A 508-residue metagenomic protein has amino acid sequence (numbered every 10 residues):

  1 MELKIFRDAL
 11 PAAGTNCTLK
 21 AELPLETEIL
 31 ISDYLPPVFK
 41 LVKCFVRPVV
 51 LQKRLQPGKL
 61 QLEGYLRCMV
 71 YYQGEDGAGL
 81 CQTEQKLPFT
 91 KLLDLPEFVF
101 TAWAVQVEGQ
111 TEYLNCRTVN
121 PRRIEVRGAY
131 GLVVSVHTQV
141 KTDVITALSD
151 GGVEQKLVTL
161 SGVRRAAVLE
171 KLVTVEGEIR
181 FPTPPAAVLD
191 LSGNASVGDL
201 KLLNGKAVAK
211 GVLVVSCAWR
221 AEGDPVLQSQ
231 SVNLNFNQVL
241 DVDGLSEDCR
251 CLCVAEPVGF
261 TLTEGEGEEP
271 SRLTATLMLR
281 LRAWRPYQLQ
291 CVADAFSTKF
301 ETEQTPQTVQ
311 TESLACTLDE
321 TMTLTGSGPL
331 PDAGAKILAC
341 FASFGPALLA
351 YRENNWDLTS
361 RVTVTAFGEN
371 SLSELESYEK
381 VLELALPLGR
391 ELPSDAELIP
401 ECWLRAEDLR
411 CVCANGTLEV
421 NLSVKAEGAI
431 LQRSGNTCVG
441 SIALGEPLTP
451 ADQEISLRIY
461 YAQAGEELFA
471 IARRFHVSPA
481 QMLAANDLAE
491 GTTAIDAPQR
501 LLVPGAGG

Functional and structural regions predicted by a protein language model:
E2-E454: Membrane-lipid interaction segments
E446-A484, A489-G508: Primarily a LysM-type cell-wall glycan-binding module
